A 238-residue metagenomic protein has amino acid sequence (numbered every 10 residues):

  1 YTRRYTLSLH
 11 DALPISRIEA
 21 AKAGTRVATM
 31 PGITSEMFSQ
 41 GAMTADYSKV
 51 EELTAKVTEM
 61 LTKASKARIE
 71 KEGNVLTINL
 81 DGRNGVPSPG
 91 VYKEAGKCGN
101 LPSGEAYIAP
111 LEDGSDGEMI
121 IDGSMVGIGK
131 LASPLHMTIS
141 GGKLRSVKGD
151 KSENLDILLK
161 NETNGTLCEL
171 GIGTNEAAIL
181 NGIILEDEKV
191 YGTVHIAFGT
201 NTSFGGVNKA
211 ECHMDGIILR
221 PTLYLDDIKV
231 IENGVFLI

Functional and structural regions predicted by a protein language model:
T2, T6-L13: Short, small-residue-biased leader/transition segments that mark boundaries at the very start of proteins
L7, A21-A23, E72, D113 (+3 more regions): A short, structural micro-pattern
A12-A132, N161, Y224-I238: Active-site bordering "gate/hinge" segments that shape substrate access to catalytic or cofactor-binding pockets
A64, D116, P134, L167 (+1 more regions): Short, surface-exposed beta-edge/turn micro-motifs
R68, T77, E118-I120, H136-T138 (+3 more regions): Structured core elements
D116-I121, M125-N154: Metallocofactor- and cofactor-centric catalytic cores in central/energy metabolism, strongly enriched
S140-A178: A beta-strand-loop signature enriched in Asp, Gly, Thr, and Trp that corresponds to the sialidase/neuraminidase Asp-box
N164-T222: Cysteine/selenocysteine-centered motifs that mediate thiol-based redox chemistry or coordinate metal-sulfur cofactors
